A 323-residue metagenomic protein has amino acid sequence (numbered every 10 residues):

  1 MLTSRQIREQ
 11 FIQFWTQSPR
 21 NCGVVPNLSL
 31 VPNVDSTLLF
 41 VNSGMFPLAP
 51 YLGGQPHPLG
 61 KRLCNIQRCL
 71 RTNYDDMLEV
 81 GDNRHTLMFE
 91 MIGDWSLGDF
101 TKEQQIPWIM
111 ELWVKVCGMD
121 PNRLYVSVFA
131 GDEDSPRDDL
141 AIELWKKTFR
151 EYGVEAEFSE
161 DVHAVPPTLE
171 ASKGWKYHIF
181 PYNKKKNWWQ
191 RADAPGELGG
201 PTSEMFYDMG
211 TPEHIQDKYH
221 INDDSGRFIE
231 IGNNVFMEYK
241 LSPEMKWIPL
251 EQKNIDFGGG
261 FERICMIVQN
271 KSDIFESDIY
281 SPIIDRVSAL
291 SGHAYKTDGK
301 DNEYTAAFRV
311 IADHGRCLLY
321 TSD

Functional and structural regions predicted by a protein language model:
M1-D99, H163-K246, K253, Q269-S272: Class II aminoacyl-tRNA synthetase-like tRNA-binding/catalytic domains
T101-I106, V310: Phosphate/oxyanion-binding active-site loops and adjacent basic polyanion-contact surfaces
Q104-K184, G199, E204-F206, G210-T211 (+1 more regions): Conserved, charged catalytic cores of large soluble enzymes
I255-G259: Short conserved micro-motifs on helix faces and helix-strand junctions that flank and scaffold key functional residues
E262-N270: Short active-site loop/helix that positions an aromatic residue
I274-S288, R309: Substrate-binding beta-hairpin/strand module that engages nucleic acids
S291-L318: A structural-propensity feature for long, helix-poor, extended segments
Y320-D323: Conserved small/polar residues in nucleotide/adenosyl-binding loops
